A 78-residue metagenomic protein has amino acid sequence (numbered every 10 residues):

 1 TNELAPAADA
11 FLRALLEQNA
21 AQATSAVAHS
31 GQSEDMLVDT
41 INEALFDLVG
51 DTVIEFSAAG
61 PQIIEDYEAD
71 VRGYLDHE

Functional and structural regions predicted by a protein language model:
T1-S25, H29-S30: Short amphipathic alpha-helical interface segments
E3-A7, H29, S33, L37 (+2 more regions): Non-membrane alpha-helical secondary structure
F11-L12, L37, I41, Y67 (+1 more regions): Generic structural signal of hydrophobic/aromatic residues within well-ordered alpha-helices of folded domains
A14-A21, A44-D51, Y74-H77: Surface-exposed polar/charged interaction patches
A28-A58: Charge-enriched amphipathic alpha-helical scaffolds
F56-E78: C-terminal engagement modules used by replication, chromatin/transcription, nuclear envelope/ESCRT, and ubiquitin
